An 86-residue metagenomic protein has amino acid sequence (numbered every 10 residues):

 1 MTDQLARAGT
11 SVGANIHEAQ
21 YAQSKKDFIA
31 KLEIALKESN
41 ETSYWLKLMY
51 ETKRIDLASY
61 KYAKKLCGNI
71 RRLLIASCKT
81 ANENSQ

Functional and structural regions predicted by a protein language model:
M1-A14, E18-Q86: Short, C-terminally biased terminal segments at protein or domain edges
